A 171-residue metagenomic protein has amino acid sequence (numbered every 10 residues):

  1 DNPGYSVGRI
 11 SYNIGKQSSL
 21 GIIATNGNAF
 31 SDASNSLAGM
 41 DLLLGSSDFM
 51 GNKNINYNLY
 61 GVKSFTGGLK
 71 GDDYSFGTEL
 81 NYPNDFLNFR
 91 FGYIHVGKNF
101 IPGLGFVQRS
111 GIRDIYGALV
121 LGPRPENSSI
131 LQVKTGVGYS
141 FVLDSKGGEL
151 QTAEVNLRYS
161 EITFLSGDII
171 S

Functional and structural regions predicted by a protein language model:
Y5-F65, Q132-G136: Surface-exposed extracellular loop regions of Gram-negative outer-membrane beta-barrel proteins
D48-I55, L59-S171: Exposed, low-structure sequence patches enriched in small/polar residues
